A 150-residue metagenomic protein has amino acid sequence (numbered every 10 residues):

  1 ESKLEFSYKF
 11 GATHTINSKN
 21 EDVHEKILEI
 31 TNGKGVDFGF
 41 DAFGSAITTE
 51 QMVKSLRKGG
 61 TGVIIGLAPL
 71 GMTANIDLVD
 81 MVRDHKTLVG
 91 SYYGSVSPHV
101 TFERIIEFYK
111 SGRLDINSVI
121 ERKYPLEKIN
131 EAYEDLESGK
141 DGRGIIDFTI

Functional and structural regions predicted by a protein language model:
E1-F6, M72-L78: Short, glycine/polar-rich helix-capping loops at beta-to-alpha or helix-loop-helix junctions that flank or form
E1-Q51: Adenosine-nucleotide cofactor-binding segment
Y8-G11, I30-V36, R57-V63, T87-L88 (+1 more regions): Short, surface-exposed connector motifs at secondary-structure boundaries
I16, D37-A42, I65-L67, G94 (+1 more regions): Glycine- and other small-residue-rich loops at beta-strand/loop junctions that grip anionic moieties
E21, A68-P69: Flexible glycine-rich beta->alpha loop in the catalytic core of nucleotide-sugar glycosyltransferases
E21, E50-K54, K58, H99-I150: C-terminal hydrophobic helical "lid"/dimerization subdomain of Rossmann-like NAD(P)H-dependent oxidoreductases
I47-T48, G71, V96: Short glycine-rich, flexible loops that bind phosphorylated cofactors or substrates
G60-V63, I76-S118: Rossmann-fold dehydrogenase core element
